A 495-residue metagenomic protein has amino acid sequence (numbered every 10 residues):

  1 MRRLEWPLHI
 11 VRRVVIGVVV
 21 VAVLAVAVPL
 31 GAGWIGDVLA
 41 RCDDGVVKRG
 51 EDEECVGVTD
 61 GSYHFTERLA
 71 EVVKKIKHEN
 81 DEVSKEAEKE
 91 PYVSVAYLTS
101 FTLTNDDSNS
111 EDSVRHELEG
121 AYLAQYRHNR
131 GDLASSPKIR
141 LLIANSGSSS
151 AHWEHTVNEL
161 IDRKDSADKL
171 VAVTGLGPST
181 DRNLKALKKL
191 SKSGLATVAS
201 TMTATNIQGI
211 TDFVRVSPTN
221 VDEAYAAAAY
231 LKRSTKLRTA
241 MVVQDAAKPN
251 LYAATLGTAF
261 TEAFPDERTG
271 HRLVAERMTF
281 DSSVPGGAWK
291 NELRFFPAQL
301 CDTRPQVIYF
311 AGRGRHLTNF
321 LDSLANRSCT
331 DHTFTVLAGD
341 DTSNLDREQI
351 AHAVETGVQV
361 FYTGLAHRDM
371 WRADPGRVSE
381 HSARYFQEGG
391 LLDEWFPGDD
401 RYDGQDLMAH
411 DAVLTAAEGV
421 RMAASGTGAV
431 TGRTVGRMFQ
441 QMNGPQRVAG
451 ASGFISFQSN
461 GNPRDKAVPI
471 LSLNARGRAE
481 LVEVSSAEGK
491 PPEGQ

Functional and structural regions predicted by a protein language model:
G17-E82, N443-Q495: Solvent-exposed, acidic/polar segments of extracytosolic/periplasmic ligand-binding ectodomains
L39-H155, Q405-M408: N-terminal extracellular/periplasmic Venus flytrap/periplasmic-binding protein-like
V114-H116, G131-N206: Beta-alpha junction/loop-to-helix N-cap segments that form part of ligand/metal-binding clefts
K164-P178, L195-S200, M241-Q244, Q299-F320 (+2 more regions): Periplasmic-binding protein-like
T205-A229, H352-H367: Short beta-strand elements at the ligand-binding edges of bilobed clamshell
F213-S282, F320: An alpha-beta-alpha
R327-H410, V484-S485: Extracellular/periplasmic periplasmic-binding protein-like sensory domains
D393-D406, V413, A417-E480: Segments of small-molecule ligand-sensing domains
